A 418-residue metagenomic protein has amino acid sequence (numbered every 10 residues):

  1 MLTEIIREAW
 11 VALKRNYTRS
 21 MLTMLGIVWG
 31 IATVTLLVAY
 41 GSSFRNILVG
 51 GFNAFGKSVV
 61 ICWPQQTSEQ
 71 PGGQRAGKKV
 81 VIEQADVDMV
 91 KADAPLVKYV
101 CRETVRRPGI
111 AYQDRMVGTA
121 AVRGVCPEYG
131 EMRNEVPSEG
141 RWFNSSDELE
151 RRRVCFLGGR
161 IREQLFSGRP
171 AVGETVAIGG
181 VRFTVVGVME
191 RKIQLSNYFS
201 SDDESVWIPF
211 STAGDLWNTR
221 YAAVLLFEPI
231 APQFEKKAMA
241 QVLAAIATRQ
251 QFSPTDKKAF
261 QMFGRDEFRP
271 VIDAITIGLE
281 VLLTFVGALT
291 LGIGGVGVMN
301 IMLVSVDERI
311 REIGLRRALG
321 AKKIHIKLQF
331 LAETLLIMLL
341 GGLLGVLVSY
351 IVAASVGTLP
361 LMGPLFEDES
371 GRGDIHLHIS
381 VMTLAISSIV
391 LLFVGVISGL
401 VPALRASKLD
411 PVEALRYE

Functional and structural regions predicted by a protein language model:
L2-K14, D86, V90: A short amphipathic helical element positioned immediately N-terminal to and/or at the very start of a transmembrane
T3-E4, A403-E418: Short cytosolic juxtamembrane segments of multi-pass membrane proteins
I5, K14, T18-G26, T33 (+4 more regions): Transmembrane alpha-helical interface segments in multi-pass membrane proteins
W10, K14, S42-R45, V49 (+3 more regions): Alpha-helical membrane-interface segments at transmembrane helix boundaries
S42-A121, E128-E131, E163-Q164, G214-D215 (+2 more regions): Hydrophobic, regular-secondary-structure patches
F52, V346-I386: Short helix-loop junctions at transmembrane helix boundaries
R123, P127-F143, D147, R152-S253: Mid-to-C-terminal secondary-structure elements that act as membrane-proximal/extracytoplasmic interface segments
L226-E228, Q241, S253-G287: Peri-transmembrane interface segments
